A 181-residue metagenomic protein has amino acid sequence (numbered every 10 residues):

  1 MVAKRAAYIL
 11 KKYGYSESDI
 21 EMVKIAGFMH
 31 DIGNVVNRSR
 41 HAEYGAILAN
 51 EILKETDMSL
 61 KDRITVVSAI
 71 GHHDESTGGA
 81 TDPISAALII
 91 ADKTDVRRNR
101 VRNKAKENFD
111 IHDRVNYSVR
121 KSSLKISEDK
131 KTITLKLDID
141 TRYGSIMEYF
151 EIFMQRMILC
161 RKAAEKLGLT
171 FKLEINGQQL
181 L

Functional and structural regions predicted by a protein language model:
M1-Y13: N-terminal low-complexity, intrinsically disordered segments
A6, A87, C160: Aromatic/hydrophobic pocket-lining residues that form π-stacking "cages" and hydrophobic walls in ligand
L10-I126: Divalent metal-dependent catalytic cores for phosphoryl transfer on phosphate-bearing substrates
D95-L181: Terminal helices and disordered tails flanking the catalytic cores of nucleotide-processing hydrolases
